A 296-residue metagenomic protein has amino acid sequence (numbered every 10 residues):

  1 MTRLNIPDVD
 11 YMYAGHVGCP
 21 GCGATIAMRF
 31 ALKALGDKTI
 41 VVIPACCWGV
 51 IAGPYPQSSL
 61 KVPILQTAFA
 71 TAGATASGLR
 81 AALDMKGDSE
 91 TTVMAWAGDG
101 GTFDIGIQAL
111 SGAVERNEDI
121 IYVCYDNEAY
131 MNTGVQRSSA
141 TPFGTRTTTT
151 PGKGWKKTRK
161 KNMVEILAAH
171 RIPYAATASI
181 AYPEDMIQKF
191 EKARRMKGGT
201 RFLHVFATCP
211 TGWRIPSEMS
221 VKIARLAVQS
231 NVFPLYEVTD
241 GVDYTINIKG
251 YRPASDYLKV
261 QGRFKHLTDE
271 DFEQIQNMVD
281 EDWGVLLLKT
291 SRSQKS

Functional and structural regions predicted by a protein language model:
M1-L4, Q294-S296: Basic/polar N-terminal segments that are highly enriched at the extreme N-terminus, encompassing both cleavable
T2-Y122, V135, S139-F143, K156 (+1 more regions): Cofactor-binding active-site loop characterized by glycine-rich and histidine/acidic residues
R3-I6, G15, D88-S89, S138-K192 (+1 more regions): Conserved thiamine diphosphate
V9, G21-T25, F69-G73, K157 (+5 more regions): Electropositive phosphate-/nucleotide-binding environments in soluble metabolic enzymes
L32-T39, R80-L83, T158, A168-R171 (+5 more regions): Structural signal for hydrophobic packing residues in well-ordered secondary-structure cores of soluble enzyme domains
W48-V50, N127-N132, P210-G212: Short gly/pro/ser/thr-enriched loop/turn and capping motifs at secondary-structure boundaries
C124, A176-A178, F202-F206: Short, conserved beta-strand edge motifs with alternating hydrophobic and charged residues
M186-S296: Glycine/aspartate-rich loop-and-adjacent alpha/beta segment that forms the canonical ThDP
